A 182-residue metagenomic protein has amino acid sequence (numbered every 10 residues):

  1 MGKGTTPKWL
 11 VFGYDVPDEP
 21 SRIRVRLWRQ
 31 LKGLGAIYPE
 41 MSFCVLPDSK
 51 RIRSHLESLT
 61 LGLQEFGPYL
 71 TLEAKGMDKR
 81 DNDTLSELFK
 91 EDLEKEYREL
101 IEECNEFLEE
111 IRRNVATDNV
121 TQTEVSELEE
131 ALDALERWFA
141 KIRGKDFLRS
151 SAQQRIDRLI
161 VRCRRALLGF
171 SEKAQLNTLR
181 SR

Functional and structural regions predicted by a protein language model:
M1-L10, T117, T123, K173: Compositionally biased, low-hydrophobicity segments enriched in charged and small polar residues
G2-R112, R137-W138, G144: Positively charged, polar, low-complexity stretches
Q30, Q64, Q122, Q153-Q154 (+1 more regions): Residue-identity detector for glutamine
F107-E110, N114-D118, V125, L132: Cap/lid and interdomain-hinge subdomains that line or gate substrate/regulatory clefts in soluble alpha/beta enzymes
L132-R182: Glycine-rich, aromatic-bearing surface loops/beta-hairpins
